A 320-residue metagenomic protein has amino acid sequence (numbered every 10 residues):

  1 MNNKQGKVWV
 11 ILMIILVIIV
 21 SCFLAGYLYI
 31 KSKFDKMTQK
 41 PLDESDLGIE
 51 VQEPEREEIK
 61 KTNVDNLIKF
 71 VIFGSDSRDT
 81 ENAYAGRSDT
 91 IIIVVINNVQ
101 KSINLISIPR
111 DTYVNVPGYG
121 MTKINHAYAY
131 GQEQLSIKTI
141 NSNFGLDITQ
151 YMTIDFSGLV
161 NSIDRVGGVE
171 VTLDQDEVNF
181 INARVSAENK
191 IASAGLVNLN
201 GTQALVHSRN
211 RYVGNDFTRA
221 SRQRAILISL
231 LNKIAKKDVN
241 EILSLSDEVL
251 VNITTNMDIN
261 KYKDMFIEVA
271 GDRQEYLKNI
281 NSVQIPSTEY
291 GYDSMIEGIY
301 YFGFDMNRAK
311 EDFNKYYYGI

Functional and structural regions predicted by a protein language model:
M1-W9: N-terminal Lys/Arg-rich, disordered targeting/topogenic segments
V8-Q100, S282: Entry/capping segment at the start of metal-dependent catalytic domains with acidic active-site entry clusters
E44-K60, N66-I68, A85, V116 (+2 more regions): C-terminal solvent-exposed extensions
D65-I68, G86-I91, Q100-I108, Y119 (+7 more regions): Extracytoplasmic
D79-N82, T122-Y130, G145-Q150, R209-T218 (+3 more regions): Second-shell loop/turn segments in exported
G120, Q132-I140, D155-S162, G201-A204 (+7 more regions): Stable alpha-helical elements in mature extracytoplasmic
A127-E188: Amphipathic, coiled-coil-like alpha-helical scaffolding segments used for oligomerization/assembly
D164-E241: Flexible, polar/acidic helix-loop-strand segments at domain edges
